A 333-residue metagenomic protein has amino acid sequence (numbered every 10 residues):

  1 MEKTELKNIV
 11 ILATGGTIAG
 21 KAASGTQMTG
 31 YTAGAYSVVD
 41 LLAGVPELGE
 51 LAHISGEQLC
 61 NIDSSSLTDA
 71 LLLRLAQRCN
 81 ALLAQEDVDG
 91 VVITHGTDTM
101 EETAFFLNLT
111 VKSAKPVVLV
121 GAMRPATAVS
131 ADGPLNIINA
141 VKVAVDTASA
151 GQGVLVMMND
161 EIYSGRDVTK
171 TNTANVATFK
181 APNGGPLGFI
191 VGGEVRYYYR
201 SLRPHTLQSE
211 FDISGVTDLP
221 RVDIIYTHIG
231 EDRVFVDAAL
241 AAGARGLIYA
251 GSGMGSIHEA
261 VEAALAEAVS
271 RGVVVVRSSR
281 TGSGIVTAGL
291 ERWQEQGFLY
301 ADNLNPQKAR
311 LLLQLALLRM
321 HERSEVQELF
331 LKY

Functional and structural regions predicted by a protein language model:
M1-L82, A263: ATP/NTP phosphate-donor binding region
E5-N8, L12-G16, S24, G34-L48 (+3 more regions): Accessory alpha-helical/coil subdomains and C-terminal extensions that flank or cap enzyme catalytic cores
K21-G25, A104, V129-D132, Y163-K170 (+1 more regions): Short acidic, glycine/serine/threonine-rich loops at helix termini
Q85-M100, A242-M254: Short acidic, glycine-rich surface-loop motifs adjacent to enzyme active sites
V88, S113-P116, S270-V274: A short helix->loop->beta-strand "cap" motif at the edges of active sites that frequently abuts
I93-K115, I257-A266, A288: Short Gly/Thr/Asp-enriched flexible loops that form oxyanion-binding sites at enzyme active sites
L119-G192: Internal gly/pro-rich beta-alpha loop/helix module that stabilizes soluble enzyme cofactors or their anionic handles
M254-Y333: C-terminal non-catalytic interaction/assembly regions of soluble proteins
